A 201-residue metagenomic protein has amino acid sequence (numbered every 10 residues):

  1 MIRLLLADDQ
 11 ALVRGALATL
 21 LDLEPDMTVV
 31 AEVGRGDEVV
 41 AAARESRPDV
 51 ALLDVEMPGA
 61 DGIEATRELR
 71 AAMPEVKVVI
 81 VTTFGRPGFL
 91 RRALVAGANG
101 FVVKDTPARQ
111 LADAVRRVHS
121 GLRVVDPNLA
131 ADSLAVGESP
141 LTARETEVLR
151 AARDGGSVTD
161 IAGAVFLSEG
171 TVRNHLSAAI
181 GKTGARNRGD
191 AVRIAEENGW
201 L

Functional and structural regions predicted by a protein language model:
A7-D8, V33, A51: Conserved sequence signature across two-component system core domains
D8, D54, T82: Active-site residues of response regulator receiver
D26-R35, A42, A185: Short hydrophobic/Thr-rich beta-strand motif most characteristic of the beta2 strand and flanking loop of CheY-like
R35-E38, P58-A65: Acidic catalytic/metal-coordinating carboxylates
A41, I63-E75: Short amphipathic alpha-helix used as the core "switch/output" element in two-component signaling
S46-L52: Active-site beta3 strand of CheY-like receiver
G88-E147, W200: Short, flexible helix-to-coil linker/hinge segments that flank and couple to helix-turn-helix
G155-D190: Recognition helix of helix-turn-helix DNA-binding domains
